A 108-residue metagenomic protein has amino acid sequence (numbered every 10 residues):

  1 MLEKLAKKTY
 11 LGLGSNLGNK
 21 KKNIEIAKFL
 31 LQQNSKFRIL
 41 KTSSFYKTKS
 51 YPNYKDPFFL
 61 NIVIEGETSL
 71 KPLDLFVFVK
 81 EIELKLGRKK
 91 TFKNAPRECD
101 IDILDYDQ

Functional and structural regions predicted by a protein language model:
M1-Q108: Core catalytic alpha/beta fold that binds nucleotide/phospho-ligands
